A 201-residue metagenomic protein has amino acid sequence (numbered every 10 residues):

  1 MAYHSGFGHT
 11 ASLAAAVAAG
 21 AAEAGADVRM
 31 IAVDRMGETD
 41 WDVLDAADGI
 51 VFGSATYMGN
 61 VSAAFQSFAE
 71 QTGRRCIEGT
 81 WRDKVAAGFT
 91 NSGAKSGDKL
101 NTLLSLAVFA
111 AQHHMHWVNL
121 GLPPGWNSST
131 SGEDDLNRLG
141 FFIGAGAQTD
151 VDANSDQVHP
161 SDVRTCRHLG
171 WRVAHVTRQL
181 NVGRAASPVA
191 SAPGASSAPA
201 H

Functional and structural regions predicted by a protein language model:
M1-W81, T130, D152-H201: N-terminal beta1-alpha1-beta2 submodule of the flavodoxin-like/Rossmannoid cofactor-binding fold
H9-A11, T56, S62, S96 (+3 more regions): Short, flexible micro-motifs
V85-R138: Short, glycine-/small-residue-rich phosphate/pyrophosphate-handling segment
A94, R138, A145-V158: Phosphate-binding/catalytic loops
L104, F141, P160: Glycine-rich phosphate-binding loop at the start of an alpha helix
F141, A145-A147, R184, A195: Intrinsically disordered, low-complexity regions
